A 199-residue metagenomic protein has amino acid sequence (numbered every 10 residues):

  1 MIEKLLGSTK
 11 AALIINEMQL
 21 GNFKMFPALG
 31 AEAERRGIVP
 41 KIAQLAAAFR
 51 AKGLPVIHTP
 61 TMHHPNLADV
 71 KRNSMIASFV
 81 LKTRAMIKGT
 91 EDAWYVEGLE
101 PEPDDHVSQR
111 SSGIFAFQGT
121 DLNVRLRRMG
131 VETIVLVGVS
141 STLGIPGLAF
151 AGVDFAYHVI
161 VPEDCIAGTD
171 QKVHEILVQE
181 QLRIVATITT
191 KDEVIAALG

Functional and structural regions predicted by a protein language model:
M1-A12, Q44-K52, D69, I76-G199: Active-site-adjacent betaalpha module
A12-M18: N-terminal nucleotide-binding beta1-loop-alpha1 segment
I15, I57-P60, S108-R110: Short, conserved beta-strand edge motifs with alternating hydrophobic and charged residues
Q19, M62-H63, S140, I166: Catalytic metal-binding/acid-base residues of hydrolase active sites
Q19-M25: Short acidic, Gly/Ser-rich segments with clustered Asp/Glu that frequently serve as metal-coordination loops in enzyme
P27-E34: Short glycine-enriched, charge-decorated loop/helix-capping segments at active-site entrances that position
R35-A43: Short amphipathic alpha-helical segment that frequently serves as the phosphate-/nucleotide-binding helix
L54-T61, N66, P162: Short beta-strand segments at enzyme active-site cores
